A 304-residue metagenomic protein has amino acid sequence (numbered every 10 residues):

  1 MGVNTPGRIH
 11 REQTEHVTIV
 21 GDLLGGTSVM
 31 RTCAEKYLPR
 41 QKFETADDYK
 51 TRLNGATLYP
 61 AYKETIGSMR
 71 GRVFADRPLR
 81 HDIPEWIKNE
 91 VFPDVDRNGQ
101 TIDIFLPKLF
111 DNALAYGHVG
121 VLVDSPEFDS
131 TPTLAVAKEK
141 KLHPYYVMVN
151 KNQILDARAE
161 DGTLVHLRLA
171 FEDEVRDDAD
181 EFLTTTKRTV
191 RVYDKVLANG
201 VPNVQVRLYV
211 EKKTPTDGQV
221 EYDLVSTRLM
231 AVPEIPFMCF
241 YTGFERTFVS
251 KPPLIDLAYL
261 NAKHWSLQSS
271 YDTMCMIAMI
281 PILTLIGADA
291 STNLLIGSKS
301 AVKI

Functional and structural regions predicted by a protein language model:
M1-K42, V204-S250: N-terminal start-of-domain structural block
M1-Y146: Extended, helix-rich architectural segments
R40, A61, L79, Y145 (+5 more regions): Generic low-complexity segments that are intrinsically disordered, proline-rich and/or Lys/Arg-biased
T45, T57, G67-R70, D82 (+6 more regions): Amphipathic alpha-helical interaction segments
A113-F244: Extended, regular secondary-structure scaffolds
T216-I304: Extended, charged amphipathic alpha-helical segments
